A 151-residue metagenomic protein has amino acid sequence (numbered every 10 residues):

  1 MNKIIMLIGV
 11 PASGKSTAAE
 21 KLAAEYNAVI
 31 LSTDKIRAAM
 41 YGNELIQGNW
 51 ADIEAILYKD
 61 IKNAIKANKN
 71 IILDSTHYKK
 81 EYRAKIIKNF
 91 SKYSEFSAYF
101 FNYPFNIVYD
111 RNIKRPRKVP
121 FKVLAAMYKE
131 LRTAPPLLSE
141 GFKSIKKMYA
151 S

Functional and structural regions predicted by a protein language model:
M1-K3, A28, A67-K69, S94-E95: Short coil/turn segments at beta-strand junctions that form active-site/ligand-binding loops
N2-I4, I8, S13, K21 (+3 more regions): Conserved GTP-binding G-domain of TRAFAC-class P-loop NTPases and closely related GTPase folds
I5, L31, I71-L73: Hydrophobic positions in the central parallel beta-sheet of the AAA+
T17-K69, I107-Y109: Conserved substrate/cofactor phosphate-moiety recognition/catalytic segment in nucleotide-dependent phosphotransferases
I30-S32, E95-S97, P120: Short hydrophobic/aromatic-enriched beta-strand-loop microsegments
A39, I65, Y78-R117, E130-P135: ATP-dependent NMP and nucleoside kinases share a basic, alpha-helical "lid"
A51-Y58, K80, N102, F121-Y128: Amphipathic alpha-helical transducer elements in NTP-driven molecular machines
N70-S75, A98: Short catalytic-loop micro-motif centered on adjacent basic/acidic residues
